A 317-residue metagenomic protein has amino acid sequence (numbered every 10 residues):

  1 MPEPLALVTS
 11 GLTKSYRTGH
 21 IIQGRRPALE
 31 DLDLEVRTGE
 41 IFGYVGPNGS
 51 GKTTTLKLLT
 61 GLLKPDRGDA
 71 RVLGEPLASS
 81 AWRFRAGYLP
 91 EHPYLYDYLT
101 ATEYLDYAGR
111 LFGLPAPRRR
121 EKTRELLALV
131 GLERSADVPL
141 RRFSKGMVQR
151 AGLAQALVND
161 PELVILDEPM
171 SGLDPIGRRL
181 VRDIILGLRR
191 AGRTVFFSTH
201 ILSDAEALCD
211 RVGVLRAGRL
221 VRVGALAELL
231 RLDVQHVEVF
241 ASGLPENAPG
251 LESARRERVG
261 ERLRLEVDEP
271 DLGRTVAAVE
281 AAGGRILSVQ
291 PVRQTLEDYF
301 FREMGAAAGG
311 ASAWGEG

Functional and structural regions predicted by a protein language model:
E3, P270-G317: C-terminal coupling/interaction segments
P4-T9, K14-R216, R222: ABC transporter nucleotide-binding domains
A81, L230-D233, M304: Short, flexible helix/strand-to-coil boundary loops that buttress conserved ligand/catalytic motifs in alpha/beta
T100, P115, A225, D268-D271 (+1 more regions): Short loop/turn segments at beta->alpha junctions
G131, R179, S253-R255, R285-Q290: A short linear hydrophobic-aromatic micro-motif
R182-E269: ABC transporter nucleotide-binding domain
